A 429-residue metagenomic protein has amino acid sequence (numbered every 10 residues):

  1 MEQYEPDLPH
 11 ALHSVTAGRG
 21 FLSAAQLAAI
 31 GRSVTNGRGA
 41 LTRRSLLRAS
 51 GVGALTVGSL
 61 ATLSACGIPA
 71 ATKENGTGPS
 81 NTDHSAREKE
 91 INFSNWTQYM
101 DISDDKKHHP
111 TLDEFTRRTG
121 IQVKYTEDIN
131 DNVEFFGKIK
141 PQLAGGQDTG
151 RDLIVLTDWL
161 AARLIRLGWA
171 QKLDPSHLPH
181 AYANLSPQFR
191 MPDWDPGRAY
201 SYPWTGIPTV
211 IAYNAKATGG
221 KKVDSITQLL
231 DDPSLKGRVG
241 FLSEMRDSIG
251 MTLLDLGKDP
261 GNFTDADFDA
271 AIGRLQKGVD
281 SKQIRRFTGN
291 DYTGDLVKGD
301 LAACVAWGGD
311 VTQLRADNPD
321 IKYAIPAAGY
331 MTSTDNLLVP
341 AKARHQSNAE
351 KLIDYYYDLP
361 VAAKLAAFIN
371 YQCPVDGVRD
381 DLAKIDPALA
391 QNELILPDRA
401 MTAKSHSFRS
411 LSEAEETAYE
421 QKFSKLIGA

Functional and structural regions predicted by a protein language model:
M1-L41, A54-L60: N-terminal secretory signal peptides
G39-S45, T56-N81: N-terminal twin-arginine translocation
G78-D158: Early extracytoplasmic/lumenal segment of secretory-pathway proteins
T82, Q147-L156, Q171-I211, R238: A structural signal for short loop-to-beta-strand junctions that line the ligand-binding cleft of periplasmic/secreted
Q171-A183, P319-M331, P340-A343: Short beta-strand->loop
G240-E244, S248, T252-L254, P260-P326: Ligand-binding pocket segment of bilobal, Venus flytrap-like solute-binding proteins
G294, R399-A429: Conserved C-terminal helix/tail region of periplasmic/extracytoplasmic solute-binding proteins
P340-A403: Mature extracytoplasmic/periplasmic domains
